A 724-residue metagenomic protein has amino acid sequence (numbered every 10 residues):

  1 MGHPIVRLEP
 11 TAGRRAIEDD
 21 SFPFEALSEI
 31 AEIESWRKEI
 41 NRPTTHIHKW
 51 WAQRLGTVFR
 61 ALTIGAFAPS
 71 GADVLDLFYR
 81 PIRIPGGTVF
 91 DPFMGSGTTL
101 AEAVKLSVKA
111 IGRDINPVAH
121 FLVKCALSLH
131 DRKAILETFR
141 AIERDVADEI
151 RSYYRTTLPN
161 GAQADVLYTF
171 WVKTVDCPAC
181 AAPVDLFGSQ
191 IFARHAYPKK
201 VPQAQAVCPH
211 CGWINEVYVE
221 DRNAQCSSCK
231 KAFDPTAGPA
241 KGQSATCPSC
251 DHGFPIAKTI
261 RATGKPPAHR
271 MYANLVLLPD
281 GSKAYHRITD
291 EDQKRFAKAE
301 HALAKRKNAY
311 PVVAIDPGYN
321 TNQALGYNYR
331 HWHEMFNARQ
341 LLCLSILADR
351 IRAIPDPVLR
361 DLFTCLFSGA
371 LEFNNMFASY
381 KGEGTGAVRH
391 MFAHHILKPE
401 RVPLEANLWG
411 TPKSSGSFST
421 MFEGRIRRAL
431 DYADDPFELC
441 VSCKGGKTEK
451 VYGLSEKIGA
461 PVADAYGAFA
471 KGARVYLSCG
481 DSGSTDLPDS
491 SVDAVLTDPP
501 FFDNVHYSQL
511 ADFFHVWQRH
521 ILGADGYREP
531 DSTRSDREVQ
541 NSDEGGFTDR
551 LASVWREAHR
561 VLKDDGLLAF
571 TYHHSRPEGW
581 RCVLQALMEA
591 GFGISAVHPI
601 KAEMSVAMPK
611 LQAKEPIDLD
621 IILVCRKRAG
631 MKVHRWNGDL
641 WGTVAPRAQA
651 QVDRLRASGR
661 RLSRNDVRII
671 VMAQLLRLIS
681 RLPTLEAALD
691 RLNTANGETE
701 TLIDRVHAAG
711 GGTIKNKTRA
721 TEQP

Functional and structural regions predicted by a protein language model:
G2-F90, L100, V104-P488, H506-Q540 (+9 more regions): Nucleic-acid modification enzymes, centered on SAM-dependent nucleic-acid methyltransferases
S96: Conserved SAM/SAH-binding loop
V495-L496: Hydrophobic beta-strand segment of the Class I
H520-A524, E557, L562-L568: Short glycine-dipeptide loop
R537-D549: Alpha-amylase-like alpha-glycosidases and glucanotransferases acting on alpha-linked glucans and related
T548-D564, Q585, E589: A short glycine-rich, Lys/Arg-flanked "PGG" loop and its adjoining helix->strand segment in the class I
